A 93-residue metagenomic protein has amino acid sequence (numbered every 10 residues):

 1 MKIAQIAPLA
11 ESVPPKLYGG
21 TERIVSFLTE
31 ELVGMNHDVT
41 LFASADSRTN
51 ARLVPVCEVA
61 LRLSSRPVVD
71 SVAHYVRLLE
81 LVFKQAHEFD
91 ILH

Functional and structural regions predicted by a protein language model:
M1-Y18: Nucleotide-activated donor-dependent transferases that construct or modify glycoconjugates
L9-S12, T29-V72: N-terminal strand-loop element at the rim of the active site of nucleotide-sugar-dependent glycosyltransferases
Y18, P67-H74, I91: Short, flexible loop segments at the rims of nucleotide/cofactor-binding pockets, characterized by
G19-L32: Short amphipathic alpha-helix
I24, D70-K84: Soluble or luminal CAZymes and related metallo-dependent hydrolases
V82-H93: Short N-terminal targeting/anchoring amphipathic segment
